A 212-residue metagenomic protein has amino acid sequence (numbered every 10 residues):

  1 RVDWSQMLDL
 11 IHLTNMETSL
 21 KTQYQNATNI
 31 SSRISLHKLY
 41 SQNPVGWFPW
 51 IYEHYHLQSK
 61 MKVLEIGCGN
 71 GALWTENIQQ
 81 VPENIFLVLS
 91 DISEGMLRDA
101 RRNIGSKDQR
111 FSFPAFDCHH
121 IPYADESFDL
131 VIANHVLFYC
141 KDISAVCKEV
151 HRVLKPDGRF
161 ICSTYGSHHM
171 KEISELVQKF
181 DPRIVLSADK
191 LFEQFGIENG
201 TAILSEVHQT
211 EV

Functional and structural regions predicted by a protein language model:
W4-S59, A72-E76, N103: Conserved class I S-adenosyl-L-methionine
K62-H120: Class I SAM-dependent methyltransferase SAM/SAH-binding core
Q80, V146-P156, S163: Conserved helix-to-beta-strand junction in the class I
H119-L130: A short acidic, Gly/Pro-enriched loop at the edge of an enzyme's catalytic core that lines a small-molecule cofactor
L130-D142: A short SAM/SAH-binding and catalytic strip from SAM-dependent methyltransferases
S144, D157-V212: Conserved catalytic/acceptor-binding region of the Class I
